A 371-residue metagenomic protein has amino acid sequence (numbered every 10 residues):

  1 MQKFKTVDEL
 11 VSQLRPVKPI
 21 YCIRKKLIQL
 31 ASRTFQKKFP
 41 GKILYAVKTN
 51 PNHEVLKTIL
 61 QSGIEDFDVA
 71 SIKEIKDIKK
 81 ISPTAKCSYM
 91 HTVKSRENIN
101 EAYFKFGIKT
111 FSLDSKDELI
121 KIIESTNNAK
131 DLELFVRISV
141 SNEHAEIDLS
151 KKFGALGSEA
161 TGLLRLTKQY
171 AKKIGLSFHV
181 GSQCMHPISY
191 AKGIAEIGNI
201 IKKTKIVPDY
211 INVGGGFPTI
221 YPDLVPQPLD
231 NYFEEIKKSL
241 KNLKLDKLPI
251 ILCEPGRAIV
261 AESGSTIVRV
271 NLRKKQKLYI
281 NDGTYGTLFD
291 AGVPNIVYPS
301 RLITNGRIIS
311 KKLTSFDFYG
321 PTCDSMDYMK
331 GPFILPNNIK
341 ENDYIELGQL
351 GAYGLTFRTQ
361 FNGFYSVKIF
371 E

Functional and structural regions predicted by a protein language model:
M1-L132, R165-K172, K203-V207, N338 (+1 more regions): A charged N-terminal "starter" segment
K26, K48-N52, I72-K73, T92-K94 (+7 more regions): Active-site beta-loop-alpha junctions enriched in small/polar residues
V55, I75-I78, K121, H144 (+5 more regions): Active-site-proximal flexible loops/turns
F104, T126-A129, A145, K168 (+5 more regions): Solvent-exposed alpha-helices and their adjacent loops that cap or buttress functional pockets in soluble metabolic
V140-L272, Q276, N362: Active-site loop/helix belt of alpha/beta enzymes
E235, I250-E371: Charged (often Lys/Glu-rich) extended helix/loop segments that serve as interaction or gating elements
